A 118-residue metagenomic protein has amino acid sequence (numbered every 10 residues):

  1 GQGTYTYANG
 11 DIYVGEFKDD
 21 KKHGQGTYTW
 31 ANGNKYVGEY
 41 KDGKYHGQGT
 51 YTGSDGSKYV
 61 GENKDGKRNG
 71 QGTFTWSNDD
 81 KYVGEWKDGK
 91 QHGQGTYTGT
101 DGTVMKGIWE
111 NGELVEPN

Functional and structural regions predicted by a protein language model:
G1-Y5, G10, E116-N118: N-terminal segments that cap or nucleate solenoid repeat domains
T4-T6, I12, T27-T29, K35 (+5 more regions): Threonine-centered tandem repeat motifs in low-complexity domains
I12-H23, K35-H46, Y59-G70, K81-G93 (+1 more regions): Conserved anchor residues at repeat-unit boundaries in beta-strand-based tandem repeats, strongest for the MORN repeat
